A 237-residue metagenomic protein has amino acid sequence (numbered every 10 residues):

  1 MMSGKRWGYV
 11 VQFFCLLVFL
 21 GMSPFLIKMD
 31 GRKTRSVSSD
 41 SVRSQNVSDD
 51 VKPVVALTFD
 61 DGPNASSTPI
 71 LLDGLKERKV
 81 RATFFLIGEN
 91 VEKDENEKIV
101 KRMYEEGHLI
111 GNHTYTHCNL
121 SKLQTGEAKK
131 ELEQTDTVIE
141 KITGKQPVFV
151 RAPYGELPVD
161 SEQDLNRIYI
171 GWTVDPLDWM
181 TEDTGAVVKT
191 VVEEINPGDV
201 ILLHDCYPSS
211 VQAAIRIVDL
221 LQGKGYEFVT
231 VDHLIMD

Functional and structural regions predicted by a protein language model:
M1-L16: N-terminal Sec-pathway targeting helices
Y9, G21-P24, Y104: Peripheral/terminal regions associated with large enzymatic or DNA-binding modules
C15-G21, E92: Hydrophobic, well-ordered secondary-structure segments that either form specific early membrane-associated helices used
G21-T34: Membrane-interface motif at the C-terminal end of an N-terminal transmembrane signal
P24-I27, S41-D49, E77-K79, V91-E92 (+1 more regions): C-terminal domain-boundary segment and adjacent tail
R32-S121, E127-A128, V138, Q146 (+1 more regions): Active-site beta->alpha N-cap acidic-glycine motif
C118-E227, D232-D237: Catalytic domains of cell-wall/extracellular-matrix polysaccharide-remodeling enzymes, centered on de-N-acetylation
